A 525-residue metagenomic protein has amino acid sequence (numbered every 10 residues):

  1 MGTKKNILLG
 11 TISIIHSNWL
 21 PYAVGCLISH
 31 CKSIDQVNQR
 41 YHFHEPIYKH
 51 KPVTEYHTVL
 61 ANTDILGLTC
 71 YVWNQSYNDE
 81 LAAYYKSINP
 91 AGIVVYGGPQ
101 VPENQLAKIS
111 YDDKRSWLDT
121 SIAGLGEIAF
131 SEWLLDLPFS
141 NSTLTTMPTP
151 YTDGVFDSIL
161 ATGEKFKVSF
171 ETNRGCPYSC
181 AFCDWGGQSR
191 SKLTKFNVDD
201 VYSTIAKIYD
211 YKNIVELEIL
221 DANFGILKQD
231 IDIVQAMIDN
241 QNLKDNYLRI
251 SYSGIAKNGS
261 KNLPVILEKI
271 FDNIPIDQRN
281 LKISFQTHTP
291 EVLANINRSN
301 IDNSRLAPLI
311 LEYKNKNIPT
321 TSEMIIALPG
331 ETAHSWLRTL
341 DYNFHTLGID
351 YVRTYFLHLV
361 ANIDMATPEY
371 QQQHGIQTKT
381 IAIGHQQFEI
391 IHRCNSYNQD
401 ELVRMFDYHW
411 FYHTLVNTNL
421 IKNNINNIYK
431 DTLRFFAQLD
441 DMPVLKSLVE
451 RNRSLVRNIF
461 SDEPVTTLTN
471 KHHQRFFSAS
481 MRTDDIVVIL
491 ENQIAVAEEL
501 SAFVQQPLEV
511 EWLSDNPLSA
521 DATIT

Functional and structural regions predicted by a protein language model:
G2-I12, Q36-Y41, H50, T58-D64 (+2 more regions): Radical SAM enzyme core and accessory elements
G2-Y211: Acidic, low-complexity intrinsically disordered segments
L20-V24, N78-D79, K195, D230-V234 (+2 more regions): Conserved strand-to-helix beginnings and helix N-cap segments that scaffold or border functional pockets
C31, Y84-I88, M237, Y313 (+1 more regions): Hydrophobic positions in alpha-helices of CheY-like receiver
I65-G67, Y202, I208-L220, K244-S251 (+3 more regions): Conserved C-terminal portion of the radical SAM core fold that forms the substrate/S-adenosylmethionine-binding
A107-I109, L134-L135, D230-I231, V265 (+1 more regions): Short aromatic-enriched loop/helix-cap "lid" or pocket-rim segments at secondary-structure transitions that line
Y111-S116, P138-S140, A236, T339-L340 (+1 more regions): Short, hinge-like loop/turn segments at secondary-structure boundaries
Y151-N315, I326: Radical SAM [4Fe-4S] cluster-binding motif and immediate context
